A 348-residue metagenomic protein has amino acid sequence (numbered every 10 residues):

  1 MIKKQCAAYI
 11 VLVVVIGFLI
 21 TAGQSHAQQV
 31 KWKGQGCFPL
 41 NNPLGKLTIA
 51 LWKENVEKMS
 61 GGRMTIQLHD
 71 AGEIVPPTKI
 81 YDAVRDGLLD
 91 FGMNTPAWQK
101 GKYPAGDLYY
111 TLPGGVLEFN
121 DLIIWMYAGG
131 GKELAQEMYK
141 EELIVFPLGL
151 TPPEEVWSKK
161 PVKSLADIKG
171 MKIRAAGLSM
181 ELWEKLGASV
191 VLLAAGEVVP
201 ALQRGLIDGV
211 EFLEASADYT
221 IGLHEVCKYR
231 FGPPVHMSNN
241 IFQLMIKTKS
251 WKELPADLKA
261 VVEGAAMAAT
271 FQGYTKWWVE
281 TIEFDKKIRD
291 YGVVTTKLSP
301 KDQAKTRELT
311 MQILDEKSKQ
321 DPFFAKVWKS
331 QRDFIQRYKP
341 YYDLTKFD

Functional and structural regions predicted by a protein language model:
M1-V11: Bacterial N-terminal signal peptides that target proteins for export
A8-Y9, G23, G61: Intrinsic disorder/low-complexity segments
V11-L12, H26: Short intrinsically disordered, low-complexity segments
F18-A27: Sec/Tat signal peptide C-region and signal peptidase I cleavage site
Q28-D121, G130-D348: N-terminal secretory/targeting leader peptides
